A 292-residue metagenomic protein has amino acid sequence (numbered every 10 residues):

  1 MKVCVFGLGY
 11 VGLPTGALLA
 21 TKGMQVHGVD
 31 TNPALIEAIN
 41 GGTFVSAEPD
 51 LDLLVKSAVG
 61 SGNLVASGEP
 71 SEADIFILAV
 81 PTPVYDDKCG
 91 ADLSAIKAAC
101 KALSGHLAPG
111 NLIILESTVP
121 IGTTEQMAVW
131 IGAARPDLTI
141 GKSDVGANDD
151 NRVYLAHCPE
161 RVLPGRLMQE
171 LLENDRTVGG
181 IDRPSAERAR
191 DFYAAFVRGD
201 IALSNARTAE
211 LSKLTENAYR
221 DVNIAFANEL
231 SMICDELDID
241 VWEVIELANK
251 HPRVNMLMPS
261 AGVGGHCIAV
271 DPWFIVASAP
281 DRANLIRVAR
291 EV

Functional and structural regions predicted by a protein language model:
M1-V292: Structural/interface elements that position substrates and couple domains in central-metabolism enzymes
